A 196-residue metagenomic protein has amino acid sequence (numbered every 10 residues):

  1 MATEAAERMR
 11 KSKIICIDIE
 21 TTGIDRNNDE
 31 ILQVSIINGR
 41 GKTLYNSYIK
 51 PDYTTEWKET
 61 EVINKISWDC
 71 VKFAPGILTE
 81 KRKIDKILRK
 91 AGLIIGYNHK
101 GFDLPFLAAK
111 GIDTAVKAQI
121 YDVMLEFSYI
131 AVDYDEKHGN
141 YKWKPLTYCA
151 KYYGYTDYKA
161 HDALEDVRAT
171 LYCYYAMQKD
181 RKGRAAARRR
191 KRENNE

Functional and structural regions predicted by a protein language model:
M1-R8, K151-Y152, L164, R168-E196: Acidic two-metal-ion nuclease catalytic site recognized across multiple nuclease folds, prominently DnaQ/RNase D-T
A2-G111, A115-K117, W143-Y155, H161: Conserved non-catalytic scaffold segment of RNase H-like nuclease domains
T114-Q119, K182-R184: P-loop/Walker A phosphate-binding loop and immediately adjacent motor/lid segment at beta-alpha junctions
Y121-Y141: Short alpha-helix plus adjacent loop in nuclease-associated cores
